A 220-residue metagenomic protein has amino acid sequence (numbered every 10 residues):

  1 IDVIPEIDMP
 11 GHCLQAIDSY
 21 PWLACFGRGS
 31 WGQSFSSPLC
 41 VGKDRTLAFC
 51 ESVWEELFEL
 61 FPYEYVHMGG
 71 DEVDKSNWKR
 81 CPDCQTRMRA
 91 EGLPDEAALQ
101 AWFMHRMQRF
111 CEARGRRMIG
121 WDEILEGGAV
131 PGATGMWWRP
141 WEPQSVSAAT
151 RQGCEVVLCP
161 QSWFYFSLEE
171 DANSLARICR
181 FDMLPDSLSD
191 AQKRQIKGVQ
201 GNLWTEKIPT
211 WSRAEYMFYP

Functional and structural regions predicted by a protein language model:
I1-R116: Substrate-binding cleft of carbohydrate-active enzyme catalytic domains
M118-E123, G128-A133, W138-P220: Flexible, acidic glycine-rich loops studded with aromatic residues
